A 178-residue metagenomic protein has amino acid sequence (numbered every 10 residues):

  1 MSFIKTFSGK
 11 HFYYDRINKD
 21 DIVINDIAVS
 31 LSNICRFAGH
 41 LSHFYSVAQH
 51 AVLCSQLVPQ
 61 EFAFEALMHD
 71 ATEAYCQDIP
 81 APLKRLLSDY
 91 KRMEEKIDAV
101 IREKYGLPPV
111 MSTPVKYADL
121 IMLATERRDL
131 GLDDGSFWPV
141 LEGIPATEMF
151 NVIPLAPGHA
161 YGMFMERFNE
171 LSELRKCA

Functional and structural regions predicted by a protein language model:
M1-A178: Metal-dependent phosphohydrolase cores
